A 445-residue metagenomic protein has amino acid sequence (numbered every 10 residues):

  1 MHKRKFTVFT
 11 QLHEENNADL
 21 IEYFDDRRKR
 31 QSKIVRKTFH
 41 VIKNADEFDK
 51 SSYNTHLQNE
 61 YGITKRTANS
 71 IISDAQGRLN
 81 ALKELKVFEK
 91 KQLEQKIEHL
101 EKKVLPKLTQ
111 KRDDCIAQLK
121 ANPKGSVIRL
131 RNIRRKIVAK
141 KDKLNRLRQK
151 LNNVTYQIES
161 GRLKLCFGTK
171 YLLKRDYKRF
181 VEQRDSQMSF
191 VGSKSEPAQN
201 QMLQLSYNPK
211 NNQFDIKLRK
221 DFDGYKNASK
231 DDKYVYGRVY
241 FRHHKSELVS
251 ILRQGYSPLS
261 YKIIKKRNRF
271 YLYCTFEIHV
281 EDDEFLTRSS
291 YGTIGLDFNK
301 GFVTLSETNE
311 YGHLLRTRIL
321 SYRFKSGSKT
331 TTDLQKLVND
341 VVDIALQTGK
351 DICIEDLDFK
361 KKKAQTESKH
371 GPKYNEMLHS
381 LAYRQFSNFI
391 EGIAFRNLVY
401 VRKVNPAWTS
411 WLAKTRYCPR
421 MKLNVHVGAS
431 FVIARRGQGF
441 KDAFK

Functional and structural regions predicted by a protein language model:
M1-K445: Nucleic-acid substrate recognition interfaces
